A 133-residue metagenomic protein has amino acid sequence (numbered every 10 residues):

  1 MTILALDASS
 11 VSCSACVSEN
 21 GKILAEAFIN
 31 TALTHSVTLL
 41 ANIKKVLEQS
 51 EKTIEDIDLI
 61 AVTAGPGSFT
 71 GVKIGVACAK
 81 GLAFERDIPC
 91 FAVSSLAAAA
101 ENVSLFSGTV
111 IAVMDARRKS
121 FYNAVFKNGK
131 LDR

Functional and structural regions predicted by a protein language model:
T2-L6, C13, V17-R133: Nucleotide and nucleotide-moiety/phosphate-recognizing core
